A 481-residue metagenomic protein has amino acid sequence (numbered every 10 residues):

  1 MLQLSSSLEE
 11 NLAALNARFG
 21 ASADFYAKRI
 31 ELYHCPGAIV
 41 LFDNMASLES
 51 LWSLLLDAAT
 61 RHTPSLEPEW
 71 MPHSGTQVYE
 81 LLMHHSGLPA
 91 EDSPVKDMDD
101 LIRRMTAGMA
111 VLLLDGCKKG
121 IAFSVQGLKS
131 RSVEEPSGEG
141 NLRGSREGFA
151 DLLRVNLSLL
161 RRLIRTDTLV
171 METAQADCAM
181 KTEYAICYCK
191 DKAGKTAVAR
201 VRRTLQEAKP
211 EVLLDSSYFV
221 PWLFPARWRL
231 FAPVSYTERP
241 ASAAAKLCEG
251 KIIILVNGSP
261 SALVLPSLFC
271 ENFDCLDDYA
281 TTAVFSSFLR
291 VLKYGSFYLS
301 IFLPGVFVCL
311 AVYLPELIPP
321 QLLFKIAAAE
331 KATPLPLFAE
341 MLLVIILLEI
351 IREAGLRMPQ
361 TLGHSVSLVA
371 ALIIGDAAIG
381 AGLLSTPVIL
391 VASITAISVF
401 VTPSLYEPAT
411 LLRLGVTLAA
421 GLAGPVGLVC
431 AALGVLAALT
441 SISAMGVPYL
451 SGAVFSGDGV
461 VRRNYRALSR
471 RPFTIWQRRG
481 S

Functional and structural regions predicted by a protein language model:
M1-F302, E316, P320, T440-S481: Membrane-embedded alpha-helical signal segments
R165, K331, G424-P425: Amphipathic alpha-helical protein-protein interaction surfaces
I254, S267-G415: Transmembrane alpha-helical segments that form the functional core of multipass membrane systems
T386-V388, S393-S481: Hydrophobic alpha-helical transmembrane segments of membrane transport and translocation systems, primarily multi-pass
